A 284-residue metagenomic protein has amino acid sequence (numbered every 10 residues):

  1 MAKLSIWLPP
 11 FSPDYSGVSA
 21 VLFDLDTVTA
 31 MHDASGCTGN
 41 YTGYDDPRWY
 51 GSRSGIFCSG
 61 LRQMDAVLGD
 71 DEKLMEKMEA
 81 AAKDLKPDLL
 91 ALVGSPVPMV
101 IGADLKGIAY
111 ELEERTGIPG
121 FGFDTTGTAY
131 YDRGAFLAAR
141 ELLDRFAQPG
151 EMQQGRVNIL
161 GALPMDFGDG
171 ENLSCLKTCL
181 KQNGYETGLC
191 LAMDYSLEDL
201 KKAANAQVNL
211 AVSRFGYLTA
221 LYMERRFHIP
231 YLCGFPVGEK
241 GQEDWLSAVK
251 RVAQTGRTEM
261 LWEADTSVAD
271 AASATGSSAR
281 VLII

Functional and structural regions predicted by a protein language model:
M1-I284: An N-terminal assembly and electron-transfer interface module characteristic of large anaerobic redox and radical
